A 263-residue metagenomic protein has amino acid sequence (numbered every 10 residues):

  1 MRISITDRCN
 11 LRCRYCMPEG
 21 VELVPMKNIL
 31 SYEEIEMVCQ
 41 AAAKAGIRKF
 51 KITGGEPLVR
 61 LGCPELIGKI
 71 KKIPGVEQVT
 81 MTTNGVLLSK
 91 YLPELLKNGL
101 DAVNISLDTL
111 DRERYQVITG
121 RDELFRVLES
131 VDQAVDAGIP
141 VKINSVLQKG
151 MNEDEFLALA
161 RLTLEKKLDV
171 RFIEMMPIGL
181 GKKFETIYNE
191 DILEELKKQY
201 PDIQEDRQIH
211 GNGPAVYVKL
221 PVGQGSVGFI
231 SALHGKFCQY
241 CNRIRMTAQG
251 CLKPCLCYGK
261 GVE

Functional and structural regions predicted by a protein language model:
M1-Y32, L256: Canonical Radical SAM [4Fe-4S] cluster-binding loop centered on the CxxxCxxC motif and its immediate flanking residues
S4, K51, T82, K142 (+4 more regions): Conserved beta-strand segments that form the floor/walls of ligand-binding pockets within enzyme and binding domains
I5, V24, E56-R60, Q148-M151 (+1 more regions): Short, small-residue-enriched loops and turns at beta-alpha junctions that line or gate enzyme active sites
T6-R8, N98, P221, T247: A short, compositionally biased micro-patch
L11, R112-E113, K236, V262: Glycine-centered loop/turn positions within well-structured domains that cap or flank conserved ligand/cofactor-binding
V21-P25, D111-I118, G179-K183, E263: A short acidic, helix-capping loop that chelates divalent metal ions and anchors anionic groups
I29-I52, V59-I173: Radical SAM/AdoMet-radical enzyme domain recognition
G179-E263: Accessory C-terminal segments flanking Radical SAM cores
